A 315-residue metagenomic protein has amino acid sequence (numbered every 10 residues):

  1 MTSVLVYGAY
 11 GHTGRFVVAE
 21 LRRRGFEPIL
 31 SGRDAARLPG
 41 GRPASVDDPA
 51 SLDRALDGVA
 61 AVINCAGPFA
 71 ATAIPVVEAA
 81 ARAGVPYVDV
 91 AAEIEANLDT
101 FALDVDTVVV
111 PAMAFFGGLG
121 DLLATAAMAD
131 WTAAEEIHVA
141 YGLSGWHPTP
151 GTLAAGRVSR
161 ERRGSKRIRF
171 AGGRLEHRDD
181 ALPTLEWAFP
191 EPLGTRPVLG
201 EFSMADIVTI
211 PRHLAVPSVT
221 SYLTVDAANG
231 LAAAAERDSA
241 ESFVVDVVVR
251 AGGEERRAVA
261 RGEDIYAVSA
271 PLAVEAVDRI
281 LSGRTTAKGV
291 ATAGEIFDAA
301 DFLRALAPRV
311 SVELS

Functional and structural regions predicted by a protein language model:
V4-R24: N-terminal Rossmann NAD(P)H-binding glycine-rich loop of SDR-like oxidoreductase domains
S31-A35, S45-V46: N-terminal Rossmann-fold cofactor-binding loop
A44-A61, C65-A71: Conserved Rossmann-fold cofactor-binding substructure of NAD(P)-dependent oxidoreductases
A55-G58, A71-D89: Rossmann-fold NAD(P) dinucleotide-binding segment
V90-T107: Rossmann-fold NAD(P)-binding glycine/threonine-rich loop
V110-M128: Short alpha-helices
A129-R257, A267: Active-site-lining helix/loop region of Rossmann-like oxidoreductase modules
A227-S315: C-terminal active-site/capping subdomain that shapes the small-molecule cofactor and substrate pocket of enzyme
